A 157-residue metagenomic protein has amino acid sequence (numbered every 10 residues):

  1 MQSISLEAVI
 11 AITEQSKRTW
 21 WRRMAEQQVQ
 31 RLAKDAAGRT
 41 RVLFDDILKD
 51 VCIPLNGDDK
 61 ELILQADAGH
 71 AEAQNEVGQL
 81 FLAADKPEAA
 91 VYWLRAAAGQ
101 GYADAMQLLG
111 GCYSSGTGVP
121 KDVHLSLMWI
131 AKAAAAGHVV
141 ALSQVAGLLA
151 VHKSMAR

Functional and structural regions predicted by a protein language model:
M1-T19: Polyanion-binding surface elements
S5, Q28-G57: Short helix-start
D59, I63, H70-E76, Q107: Alpha-helical tetratricopeptide repeat
D67-H70, Q100-A103, S115-T117, D122 (+1 more regions): Short helix-capping/linker turns of helical repeat alpha-solenoids
E76-A83, L108-S115, G147-V151: Hydrophobic face of amphipathic alpha-helices that form TPR/SEL1-like repeat modules and related alpha-solenoid
